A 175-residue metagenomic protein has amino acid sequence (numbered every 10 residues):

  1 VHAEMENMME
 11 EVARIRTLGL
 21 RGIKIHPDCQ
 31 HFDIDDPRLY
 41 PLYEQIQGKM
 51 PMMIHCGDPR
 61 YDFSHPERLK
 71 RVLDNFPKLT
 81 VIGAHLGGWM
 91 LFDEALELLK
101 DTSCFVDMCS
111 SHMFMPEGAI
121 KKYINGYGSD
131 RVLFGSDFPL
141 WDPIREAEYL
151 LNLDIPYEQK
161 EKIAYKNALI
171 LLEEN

Functional and structural regions predicted by a protein language model:
V1-M5, D58, G88, P139-L140: Short glycine-enriched loops at secondary-structure junctions
V1-Y40, F105-D107, F114, I144-R145 (+1 more regions): Mid-domain alpha/beta scaffold segments of enzyme catalytic cores
M9-V12, H65-P66, E94-L96, R145-A147 (+1 more regions): Short aromatic-enriched loop/helix-cap "lid" or pocket-rim segments at secondary-structure transitions that line
A13, S129-R131, I144-N175: Mid-to-C-terminal alpha-helical segments outside catalytic/metal-binding sites
I15, I23, I46, H85 (+5 more regions): Conserved, mostly hydrophobic/aromatic
R21-G22, F32-L133: Catalytic pocket-lining loop regions of alpha/beta-barrel enzymes, especially the amidohydrolase/enolase/GH5 lineages
G135-F138, P143: C-terminal active-site rim and adjoining tail of enzyme catalytic domains
